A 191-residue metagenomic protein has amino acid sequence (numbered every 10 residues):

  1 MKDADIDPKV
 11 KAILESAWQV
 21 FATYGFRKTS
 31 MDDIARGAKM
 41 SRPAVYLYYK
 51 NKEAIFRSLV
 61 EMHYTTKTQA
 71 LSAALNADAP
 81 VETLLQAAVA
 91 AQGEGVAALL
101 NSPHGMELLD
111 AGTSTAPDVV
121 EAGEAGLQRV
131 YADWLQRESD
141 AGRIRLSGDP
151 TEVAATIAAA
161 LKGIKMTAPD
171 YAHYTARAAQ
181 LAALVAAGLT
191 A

Functional and structural regions predicted by a protein language model:
M1-P8: N-terminal intrinsically disordered/low-complexity leader segments
A12, S16, V20, Y24-A54 (+1 more regions): Helix-turn-helix
R27, I144-R145: Conserved hydrophobic residue
K52, H63, K67, V81 (+4 more regions): Hydrophobic/aromatic residues within well-ordered alpha-helical segments
S58, M62, S72-A98, V153-I157: Hydrophobic alpha-helical connector segments
A87, E94, R129, D133-A141 (+4 more regions): C-terminal peripheral helix-coil segments that are non-catalytic and often amphipathic
A87-Q136, D140, M166: Short secondary-structure transition hinges
L146, P150-A154: Membrane-interface starts of transmembrane alpha-helices
